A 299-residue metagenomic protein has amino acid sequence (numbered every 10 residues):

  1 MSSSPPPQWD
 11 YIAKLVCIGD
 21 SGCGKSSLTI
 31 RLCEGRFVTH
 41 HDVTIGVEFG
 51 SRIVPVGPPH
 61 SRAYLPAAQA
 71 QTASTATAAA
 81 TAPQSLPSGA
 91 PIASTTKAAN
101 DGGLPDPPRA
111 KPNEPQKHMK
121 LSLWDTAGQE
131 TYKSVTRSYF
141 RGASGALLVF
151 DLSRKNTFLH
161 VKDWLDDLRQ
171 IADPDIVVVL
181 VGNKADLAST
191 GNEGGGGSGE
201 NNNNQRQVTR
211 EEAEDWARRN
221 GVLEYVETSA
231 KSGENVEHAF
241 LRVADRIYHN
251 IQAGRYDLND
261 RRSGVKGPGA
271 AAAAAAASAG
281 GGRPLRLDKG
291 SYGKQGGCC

Functional and structural regions predicted by a protein language model:
M1-G22, S26, P55-H118, D175-C299: Conserved P-loop small GTPase signature centered on TRAFAC-class small GTPases
L15, L28, G46, L123-D125 (+5 more regions): Residue-level signature of catalytic and energy-coupling elements of molecular machines, predominantly ATP/GTP-dependent
S26-V38: A conserved segment at the C-terminal end of the G1
H40-F49: Short beta-strand-centered segment that lines the nucleotide-binding/catalytic pocket of NTP-utilizing
P112-Q116, S138-G142, R169-P174: Conserved catalytic network of the ASCE P-loop NTPase/AAA+ motor domain
P115-S134: Switch II (G3) loop of P-loop NTPases
G142-K162, A172-I176, A185-S189, R206 (+1 more regions): Conserved Switch II/interswitch segment of TRAFAC-class P-loop GTPases
L165-D166, E214: Generic structural signal for well-ordered alpha-helices, preferentially at hydrophobic/aromatic core positions
